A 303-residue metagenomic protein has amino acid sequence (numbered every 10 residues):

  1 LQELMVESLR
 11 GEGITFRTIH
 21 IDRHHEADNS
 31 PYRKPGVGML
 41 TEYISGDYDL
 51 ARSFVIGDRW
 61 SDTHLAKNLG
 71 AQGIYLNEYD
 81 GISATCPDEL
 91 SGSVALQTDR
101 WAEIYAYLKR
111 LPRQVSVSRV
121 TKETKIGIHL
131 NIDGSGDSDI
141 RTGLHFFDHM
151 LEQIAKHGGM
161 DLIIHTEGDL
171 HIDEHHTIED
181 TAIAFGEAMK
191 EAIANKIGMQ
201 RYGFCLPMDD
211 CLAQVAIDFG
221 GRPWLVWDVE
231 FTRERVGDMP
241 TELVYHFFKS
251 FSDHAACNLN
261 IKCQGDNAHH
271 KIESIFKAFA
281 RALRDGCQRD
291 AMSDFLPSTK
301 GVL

Functional and structural regions predicted by a protein language model:
L1-R23, P31, E187, E191-Q200 (+1 more regions): Helix-adjacent hinge/juxtasegments
Q2-R17, A27-V55, R59-Q114, S118: Asp-based, Mg2+/Mn2+-dependent phosphohydrolase catalytic module
H20-I21, L40, V55, D80-G81 (+4 more regions): Broad hydrophobic/π-residue packing in well-ordered secondary structure
H20-R23, G57, L259-K262: Short beta-strands and strand-loop turn motifs
R23-D28, W60-S61, D133-G134, G168-H171: Short, internal active-site loops enriched in acidic
K109-L303: Structural preference for solvent-exposed beta-strand-turn elements and adjacent flexible terminal/loop segments within
